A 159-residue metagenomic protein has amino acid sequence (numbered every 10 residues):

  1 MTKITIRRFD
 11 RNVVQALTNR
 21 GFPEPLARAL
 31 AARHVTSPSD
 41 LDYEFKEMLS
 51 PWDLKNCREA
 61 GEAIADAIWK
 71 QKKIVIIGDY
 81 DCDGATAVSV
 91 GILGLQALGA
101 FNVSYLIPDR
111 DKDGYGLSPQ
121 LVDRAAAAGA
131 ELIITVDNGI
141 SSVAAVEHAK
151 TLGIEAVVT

Functional and structural regions predicted by a protein language model:
M1-T159: Replace "Mg2+/Mn2+-dependent" with "divalent metal-dependent
